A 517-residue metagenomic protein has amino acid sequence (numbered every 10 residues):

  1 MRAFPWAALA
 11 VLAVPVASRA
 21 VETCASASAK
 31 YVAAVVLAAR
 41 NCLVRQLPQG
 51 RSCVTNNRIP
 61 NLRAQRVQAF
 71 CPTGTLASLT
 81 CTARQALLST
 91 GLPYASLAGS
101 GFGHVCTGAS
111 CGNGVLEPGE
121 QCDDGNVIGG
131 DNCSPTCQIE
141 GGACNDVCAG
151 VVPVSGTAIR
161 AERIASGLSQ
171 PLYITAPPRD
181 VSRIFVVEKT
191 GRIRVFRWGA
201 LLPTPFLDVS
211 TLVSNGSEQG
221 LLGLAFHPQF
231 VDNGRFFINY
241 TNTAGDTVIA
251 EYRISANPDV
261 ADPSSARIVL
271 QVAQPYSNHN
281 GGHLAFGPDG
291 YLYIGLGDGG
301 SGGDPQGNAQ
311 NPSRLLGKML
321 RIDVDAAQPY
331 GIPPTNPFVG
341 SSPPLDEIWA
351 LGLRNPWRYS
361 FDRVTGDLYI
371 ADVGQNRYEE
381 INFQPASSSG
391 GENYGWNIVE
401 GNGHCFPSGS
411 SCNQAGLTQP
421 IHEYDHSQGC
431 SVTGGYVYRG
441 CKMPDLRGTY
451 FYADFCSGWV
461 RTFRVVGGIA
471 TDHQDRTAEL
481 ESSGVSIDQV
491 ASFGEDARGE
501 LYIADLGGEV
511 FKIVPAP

Functional and structural regions predicted by a protein language model:
R2-L9: Sec-dependent signal peptide recognition, specifically the positively charged N-region followed immediately by
A13-P15: N-terminal signal peptide c-region/cleavage motif recognized by signal peptidases
A20-D146: Cysteine-rich modules of extracellular adhesion/ECM and protease-associated proteins
G142-G303, R358-F361, G366-Y378, Q428-G467 (+1 more regions): Acidic, Gly/Ser/Thr-rich repeat motifs that build Ca2+-stabilized beta-propeller blades
E162-R163, L202-S210, V260-Q271, G331-F338 (+2 more regions): Beta-propeller fold detector
G167-P171, G216-L221, L315-K318, S482-A491: Short coil-to-beta transitions that initiate beta-strands within beta-rich domains
V187, Q219-L221, Q229, D298-D475 (+2 more regions): Beta-propeller domain segments
